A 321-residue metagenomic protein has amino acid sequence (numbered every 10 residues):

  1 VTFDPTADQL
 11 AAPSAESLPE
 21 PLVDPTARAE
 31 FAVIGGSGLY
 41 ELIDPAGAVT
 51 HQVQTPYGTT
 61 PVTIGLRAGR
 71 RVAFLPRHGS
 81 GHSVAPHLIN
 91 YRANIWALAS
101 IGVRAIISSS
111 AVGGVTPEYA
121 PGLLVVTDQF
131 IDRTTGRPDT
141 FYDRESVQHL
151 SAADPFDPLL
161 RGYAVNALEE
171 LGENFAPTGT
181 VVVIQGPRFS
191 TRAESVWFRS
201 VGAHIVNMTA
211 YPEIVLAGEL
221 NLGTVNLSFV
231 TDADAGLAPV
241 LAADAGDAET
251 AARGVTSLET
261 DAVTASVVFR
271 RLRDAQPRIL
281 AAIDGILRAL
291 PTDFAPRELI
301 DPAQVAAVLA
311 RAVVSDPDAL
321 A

Functional and structural regions predicted by a protein language model:
T2-A153: Metabolite-binding pocket within alpha/beta catalytic cores that recognizes anionic/polar moieties
T2-P13, L18-R28, P291-A321: N-terminal charge/polar-biased segments
V103, Q129, V165-E173, A203 (+5 more regions): Generic secondary-structure signature for well-ordered alpha-helical cores
L123-T127, G223-N226, A242-E249: Short, hinge-like loop/turn segments at secondary-structure boundaries
R144-R188, L220: Histidine/lysine/aspartate-rich catalytic loop segments that bind and position anionic ligands
E170-H204, P291, D301-A303, A310 (+1 more regions): Active-site/ligand-binding-proximal alpha/beta "capping" segment
R192-R199, A203-P239: A C-terminal functional module that forms or caps the active site or interfaces directly with catalytic machinery
A235-A306: His/Asp/Glu-rich mid-to-C-terminal helical/loop segments that flank catalytic regions of hydrolases
